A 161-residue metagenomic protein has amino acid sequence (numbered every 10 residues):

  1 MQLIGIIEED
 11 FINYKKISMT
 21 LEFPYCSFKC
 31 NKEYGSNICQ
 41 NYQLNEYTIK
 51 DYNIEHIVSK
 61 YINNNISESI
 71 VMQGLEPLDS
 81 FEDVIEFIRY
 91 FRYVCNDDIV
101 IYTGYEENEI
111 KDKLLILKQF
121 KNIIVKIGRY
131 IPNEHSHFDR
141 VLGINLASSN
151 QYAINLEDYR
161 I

Functional and structural regions predicted by a protein language model:
M1-F11: N-terminal amphipathic/basic leader segments beginning at the initiator methionine
F11-Y52: Canonical Radical SAM [4Fe-4S] cluster-binding loop centered on the CxxxCxxC motif and its immediate flanking residues
E22, Q73, V100-G104, G128: A cross-family glycoside hydrolase active-site/sugar-binding cleft signature
Y42-S59, L78-Q119: Canonical radical SAM enzyme core domain
K60-N65: Glycine-rich phosphate/diphosphate-binding loops that line cofactor/substrate pockets in enzymes
I66-V94, I131, S136-G143: Conserved glycine-rich "GG(E/T)P / GGGxP" loop and the immediately following alpha-helix in the radical SAM core
E68, N122-I123: Conserved acidic residues
K111-D112, I123-I161: Classical nucleotidyltransferase
